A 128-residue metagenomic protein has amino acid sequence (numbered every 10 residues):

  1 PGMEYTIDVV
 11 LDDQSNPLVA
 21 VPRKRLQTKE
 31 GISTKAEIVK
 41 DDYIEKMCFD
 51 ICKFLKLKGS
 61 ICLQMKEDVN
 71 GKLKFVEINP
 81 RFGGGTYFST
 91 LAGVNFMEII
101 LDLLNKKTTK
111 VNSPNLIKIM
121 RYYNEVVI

Functional and structural regions predicted by a protein language model:
P1-K56, N79-L101, Y123: ATP-dependent carboxylate/phosphate-activation module, predominantly the ATP-grasp catalytic core and closely related
S15, N70-G71: Glycine-biased flexible loop/turn sites that connect beta-strands or occur in inter-domain linkers
I44, G71-K72: Short, flexible segments with low predicted structural confidence
F54-G59, T108: Surface-exposed helix-capping loop/turn segments at secondary-structure junctions
K58-N70: A short glycine-rich, hydrophobically flanked beta-strand micro-motif that places a catalytic Asp/Glu for divalent metal
D68, E98-I128: Peripheral (often C-terminal) accessory segments that flank ATP-dependent C-N-forming ligase machineries
